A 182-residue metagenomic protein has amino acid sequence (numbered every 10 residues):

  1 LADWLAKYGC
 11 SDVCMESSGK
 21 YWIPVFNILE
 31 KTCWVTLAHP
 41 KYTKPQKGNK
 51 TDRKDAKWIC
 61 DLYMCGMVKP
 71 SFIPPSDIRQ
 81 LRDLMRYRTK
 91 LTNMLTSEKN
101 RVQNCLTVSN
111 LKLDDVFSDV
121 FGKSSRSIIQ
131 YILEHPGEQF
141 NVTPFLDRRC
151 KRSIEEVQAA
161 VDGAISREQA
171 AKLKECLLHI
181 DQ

Functional and structural regions predicted by a protein language model:
L1-Q182: A detector of single, family-specific signature residues that are central to catalytic or substrate-handling motifs
